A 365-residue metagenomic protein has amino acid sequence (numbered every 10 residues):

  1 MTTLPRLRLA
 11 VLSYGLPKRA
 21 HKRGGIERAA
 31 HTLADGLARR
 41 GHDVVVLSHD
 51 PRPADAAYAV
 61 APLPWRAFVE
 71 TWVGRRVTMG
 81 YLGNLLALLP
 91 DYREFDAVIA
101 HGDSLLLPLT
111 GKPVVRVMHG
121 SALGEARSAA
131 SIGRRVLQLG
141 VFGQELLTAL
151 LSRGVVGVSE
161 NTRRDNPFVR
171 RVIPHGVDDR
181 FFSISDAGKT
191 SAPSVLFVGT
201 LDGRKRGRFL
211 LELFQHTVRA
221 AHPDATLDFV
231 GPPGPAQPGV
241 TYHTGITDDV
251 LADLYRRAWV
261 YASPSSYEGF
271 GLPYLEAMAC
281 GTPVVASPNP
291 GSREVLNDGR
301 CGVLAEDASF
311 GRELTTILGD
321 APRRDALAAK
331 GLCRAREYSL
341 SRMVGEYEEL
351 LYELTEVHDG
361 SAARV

Functional and structural regions predicted by a protein language model:
A97-I99, L109-A129, R135, V155-V156: Active-site proximal beta-strand in glycosyltransferases
R134-V155, T162: Membrane-proximal helix-turn-helix segments that form the acceptor-binding/catalytic region of lipid-linked
N161, G176: Carbohydrate-associated surface elements
D186-K205, L211-Q215: Conserved donor-binding/catalytic core segment of Leloir-type glycosyltransferases
I246, D253-A258: Short alpha-helical donor nucleotide-sugar binding micro-motif in glycosyltransferases
S266: Aromatic "clamp/platform" in nucleotide-sugar-dependent glycosyltransferases that forms part of the donor/acceptor
P283-A286: Short hydrophobic beta-strand element within catalytic cores of glycosyltransferases and related nucleotide-activated
D298-S309, T316-P322: Conserved acidic donor-binding segment of nucleotide-sugar-dependent glycosyltransferases
